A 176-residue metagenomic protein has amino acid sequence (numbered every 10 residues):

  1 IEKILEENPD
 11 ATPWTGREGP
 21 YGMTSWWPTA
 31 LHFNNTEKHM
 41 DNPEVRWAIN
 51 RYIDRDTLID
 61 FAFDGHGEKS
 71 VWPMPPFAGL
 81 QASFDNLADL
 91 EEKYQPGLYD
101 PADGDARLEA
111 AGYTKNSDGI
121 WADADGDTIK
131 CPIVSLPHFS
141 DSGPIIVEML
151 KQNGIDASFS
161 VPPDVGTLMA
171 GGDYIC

Functional and structural regions predicted by a protein language model:
I1-E37, A48, D56, D60-A62 (+2 more regions): Extracellular/periplasmic solute-recognition and catalytic clefts
E2, L90-Y99, P144-E148, F159-V161 (+1 more regions): Extracytoplasmic/cell-surface-exposed regions of Actinobacterial cell-envelope-associated and secreted proteins
L5-P9, E109, V147, K151: Class I S-adenosyl-L-methionine
D10-T12, E68, T114, D156 (+1 more regions): A general structural signal for well-ordered secondary-structure junctions
H32, P132, D156-S160: Structured core elements
D41-E148: Append "and occasionally in soluble cytosolic enzymes with long acidic Gly/Pro-rich linkers
T114-N116, Q152-T167: Short, well-structured beta-strand/strand-turn elements
